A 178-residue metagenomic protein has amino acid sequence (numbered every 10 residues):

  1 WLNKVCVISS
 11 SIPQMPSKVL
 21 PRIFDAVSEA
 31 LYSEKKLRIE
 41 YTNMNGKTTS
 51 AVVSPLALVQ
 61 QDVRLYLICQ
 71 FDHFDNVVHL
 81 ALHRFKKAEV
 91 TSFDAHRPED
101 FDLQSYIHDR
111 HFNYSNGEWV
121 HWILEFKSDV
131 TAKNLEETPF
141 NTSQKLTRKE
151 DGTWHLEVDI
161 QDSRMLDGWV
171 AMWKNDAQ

Functional and structural regions predicted by a protein language model:
W1-T42: Bulky hydrophobic/aromatic content
R22, G46-S54, D75, W119 (+2 more regions): Short beta-strand-initiation
D25-F71: Loop-centered beta-sheet repeat module
S50-V52, H79-L82, K87, H121-I123 (+1 more regions): Well-ordered beta-strand positions in beta-sheet-rich domains
H73-Y106: Flexible linker/loop signature enriched in Pro/Ser/Thr and Pro/Gly
Y106-Q178: Polybasic (Lys/Arg-rich)
